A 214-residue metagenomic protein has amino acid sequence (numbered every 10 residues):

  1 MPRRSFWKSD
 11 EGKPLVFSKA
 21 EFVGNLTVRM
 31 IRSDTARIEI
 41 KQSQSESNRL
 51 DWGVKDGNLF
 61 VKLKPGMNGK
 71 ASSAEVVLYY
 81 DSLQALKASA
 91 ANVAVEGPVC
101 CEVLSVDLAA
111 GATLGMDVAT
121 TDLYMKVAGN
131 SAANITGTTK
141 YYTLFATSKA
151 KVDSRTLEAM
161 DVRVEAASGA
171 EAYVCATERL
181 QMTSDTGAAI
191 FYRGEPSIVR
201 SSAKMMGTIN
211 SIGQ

Functional and structural regions predicted by a protein language model:
M1-D107, D117-V118, D122-K126, N134-T143 (+3 more regions): Acidic (Asp/Glu) and glycine-rich low-complexity loops/linkers that are typically intrinsically disordered
L26, A91-N92, A112, S131 (+4 more regions): Small-residue (G/S/T/A) turn/hinge positions that recur once per unit in extracellular repeat modules
V152-E158: Intrinsically disordered, low-complexity segments enriched in Gly and acidic/Ser/Thr residues that form flexible
L180-T183, S197-I198: Assembly-interface segments of oligomeric complexes
A188-R200: Low-complexity, intrinsically disordered Gly/Pro/Thr-rich segments
